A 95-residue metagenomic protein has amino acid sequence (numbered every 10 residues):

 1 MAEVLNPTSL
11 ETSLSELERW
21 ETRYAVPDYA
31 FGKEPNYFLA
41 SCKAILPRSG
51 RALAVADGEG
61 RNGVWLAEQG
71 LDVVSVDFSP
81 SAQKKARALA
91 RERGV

Functional and structural regions predicted by a protein language model:
A2-P47: Conserved class I S-adenosyl-L-methionine
R48-S49, Q69: Residue-level preference for short coil/turn positions at secondary-structure junctions
S49-G58: Conserved class I S-adenosyl-L-methionine
E59-L71: Conserved SAM-binding loop of SAM-dependent methyltransferases across substrates and taxa, primarily the Class I
D72-D77: Conserved SAM-binding motif I beta-strand of class I
S79-S81: Conserved SAM/SAH-binding beta-strand->alpha-helix loop
A86-R87: Conserved SAM-binding loop
R91-V95: S-adenosyl-L-methionine
